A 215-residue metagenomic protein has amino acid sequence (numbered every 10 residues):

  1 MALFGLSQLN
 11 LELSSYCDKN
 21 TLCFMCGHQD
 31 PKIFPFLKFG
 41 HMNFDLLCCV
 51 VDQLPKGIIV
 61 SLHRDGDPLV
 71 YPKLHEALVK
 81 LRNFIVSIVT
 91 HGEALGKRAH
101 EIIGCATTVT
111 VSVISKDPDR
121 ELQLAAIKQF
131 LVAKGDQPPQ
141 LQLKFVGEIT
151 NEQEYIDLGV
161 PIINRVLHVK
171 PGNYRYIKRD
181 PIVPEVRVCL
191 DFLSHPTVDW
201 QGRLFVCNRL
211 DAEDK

Functional and structural regions predicted by a protein language model:
M1-T108, E121: Conserved alpha-helical substructure of the radical SAM core
N10, H168-K215: Accessory C-terminal segments flanking Radical SAM cores
S14-Y16, D65-D67, H91-E93, I114-K116 (+2 more regions): Active-site beta-loop-alpha junctions enriched in small/polar residues
S61, S87-V89, T110, Q140-K144 (+1 more regions): Structural detector of well-ordered beta-strand residues that form the stable sheet scaffold of enzyme domains
V70-Y71, L95-A99, T150-Q153, F205 (+1 more regions): Short, well-ordered alpha-helical microsegments
L78-V79, A125-A133: Short, basic/hydrophobic alpha-helical segments
F84-V86, C105-V109, E154-I182: Active-site regions of enzymes building and remodeling cell-envelope glycoconjugates
V111, K116, Q129-H168: Conserved strand-turn element in the central/C-terminal portion of the radical SAM core barrel that lines
